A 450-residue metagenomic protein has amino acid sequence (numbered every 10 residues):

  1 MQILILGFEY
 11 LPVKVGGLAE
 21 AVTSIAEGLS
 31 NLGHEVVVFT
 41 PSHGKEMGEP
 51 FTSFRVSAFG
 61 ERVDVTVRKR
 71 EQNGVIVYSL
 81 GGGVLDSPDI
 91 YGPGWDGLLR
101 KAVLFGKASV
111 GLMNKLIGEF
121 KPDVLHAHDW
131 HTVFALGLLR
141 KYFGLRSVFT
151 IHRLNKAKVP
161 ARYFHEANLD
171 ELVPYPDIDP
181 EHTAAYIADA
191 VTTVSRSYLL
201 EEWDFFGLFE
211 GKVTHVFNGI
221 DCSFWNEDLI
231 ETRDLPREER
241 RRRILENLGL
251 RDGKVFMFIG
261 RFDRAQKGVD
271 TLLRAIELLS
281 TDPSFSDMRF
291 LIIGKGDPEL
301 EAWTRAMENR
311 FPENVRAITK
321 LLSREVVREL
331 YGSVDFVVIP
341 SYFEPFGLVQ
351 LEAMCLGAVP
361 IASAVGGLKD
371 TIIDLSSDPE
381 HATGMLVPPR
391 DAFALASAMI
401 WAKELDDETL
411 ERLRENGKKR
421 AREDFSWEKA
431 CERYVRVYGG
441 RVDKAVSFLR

Functional and structural regions predicted by a protein language model:
M1-R450: Catalytic cores of nucleotide-sugar-dependent glycosyltransferases that transfer UDP/GDP/TDP-activated
